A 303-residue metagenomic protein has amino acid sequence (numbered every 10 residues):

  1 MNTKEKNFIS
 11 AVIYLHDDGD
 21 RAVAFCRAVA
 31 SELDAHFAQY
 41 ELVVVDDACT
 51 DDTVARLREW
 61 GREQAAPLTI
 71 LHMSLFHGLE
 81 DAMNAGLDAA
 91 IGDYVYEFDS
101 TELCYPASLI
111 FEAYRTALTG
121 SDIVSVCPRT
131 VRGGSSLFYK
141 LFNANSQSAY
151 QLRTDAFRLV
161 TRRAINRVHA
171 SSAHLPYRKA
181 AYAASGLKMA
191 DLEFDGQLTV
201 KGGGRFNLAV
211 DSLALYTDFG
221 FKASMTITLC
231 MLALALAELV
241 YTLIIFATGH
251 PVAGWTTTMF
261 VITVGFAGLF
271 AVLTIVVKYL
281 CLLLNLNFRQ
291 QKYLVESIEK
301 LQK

Functional and structural regions predicted by a protein language model:
M1-S31: N-proximal low-complexity "stem/linker" segments adjacent to membrane-targeting elements
R21-V23, D51-E59: Acidic helix N-cap motif at the loop->helix transition within catalytic regions of sugar-transfer enzymes
A38-C49, L71-H72: Short beta-strand/loop segment that forms part of the nucleotide-sugar
D46-A55, E102-L103: A conserved acidic beta->alpha catalytic loop
M73-A90, S108-E112: Glycine-rich, basic loop-to-helix element that forms the pyrophosphate-binding segment of sugar-nucleotide handling
V95: Short aromatic/hydrophobic "clamp" motif used to bind/position activated sugar donors
S108-I123: Conserved donor-nucleotide/metal-binding helix-loop-beta segment in metal-dependent transferases, i.e., the alpha-helix
R163-F219: Catalytic donor/gating beta->alpha subdomain of glycosyltransferases that bind UDP-sugars
